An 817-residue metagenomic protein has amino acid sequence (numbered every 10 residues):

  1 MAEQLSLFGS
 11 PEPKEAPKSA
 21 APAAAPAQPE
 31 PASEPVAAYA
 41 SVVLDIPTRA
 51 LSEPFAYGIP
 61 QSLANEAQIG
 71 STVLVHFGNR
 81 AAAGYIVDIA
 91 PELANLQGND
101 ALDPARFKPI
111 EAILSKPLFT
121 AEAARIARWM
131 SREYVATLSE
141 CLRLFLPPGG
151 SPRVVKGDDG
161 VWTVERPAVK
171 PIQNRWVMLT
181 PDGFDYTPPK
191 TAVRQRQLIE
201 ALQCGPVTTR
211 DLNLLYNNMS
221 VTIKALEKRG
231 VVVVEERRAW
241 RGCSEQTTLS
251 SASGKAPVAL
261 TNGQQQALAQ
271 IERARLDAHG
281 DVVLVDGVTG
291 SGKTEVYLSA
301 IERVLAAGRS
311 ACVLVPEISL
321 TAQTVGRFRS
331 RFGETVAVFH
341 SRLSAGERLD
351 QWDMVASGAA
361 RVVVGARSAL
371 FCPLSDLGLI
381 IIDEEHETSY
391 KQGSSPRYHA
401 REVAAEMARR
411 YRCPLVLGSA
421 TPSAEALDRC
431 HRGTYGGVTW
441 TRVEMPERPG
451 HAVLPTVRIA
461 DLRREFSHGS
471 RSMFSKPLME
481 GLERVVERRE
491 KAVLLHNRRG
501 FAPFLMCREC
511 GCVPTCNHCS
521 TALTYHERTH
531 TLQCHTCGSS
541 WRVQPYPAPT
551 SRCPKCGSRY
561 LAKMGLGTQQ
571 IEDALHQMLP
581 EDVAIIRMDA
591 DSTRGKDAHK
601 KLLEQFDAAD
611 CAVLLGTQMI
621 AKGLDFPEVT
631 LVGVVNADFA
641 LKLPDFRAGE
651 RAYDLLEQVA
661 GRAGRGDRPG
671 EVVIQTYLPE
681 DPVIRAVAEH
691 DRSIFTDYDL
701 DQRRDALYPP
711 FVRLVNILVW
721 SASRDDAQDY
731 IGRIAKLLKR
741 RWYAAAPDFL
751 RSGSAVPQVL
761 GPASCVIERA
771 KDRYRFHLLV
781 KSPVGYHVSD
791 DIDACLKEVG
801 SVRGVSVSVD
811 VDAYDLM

Functional and structural regions predicted by a protein language model:
M1-S419, A426, R432-A452, E487 (+3 more regions): Accessory, non-ATPase domains that flank or precede helicase/AAA+ motor cores in DNA-metabolism machines
Y39, Q68-I69, V583, F606 (+1 more regions): A short, contiguous, amphipathic alpha-helix enriched in charged residues
S251-T261, Q265, A269, H279-Q728 (+5 more regions): Inter-lobe coupling/hinge segments of SF2-like helicase ATPases
F332, L579-E581, R741-S752, G800: Short helix-capping segments at alpha-helix termini
S693-I694, L700-D701, L738-K739, A744 (+2 more regions): Surface-exposed amphipathic alpha-helical segments in non-transmembrane regions that serve as interaction surfaces
D726-L760: Short amphipathic alpha-helix segments
A745, R751-V756, A770-Y774, Y786 (+1 more regions): Nucleotide-binding motor/catalytic cores of P-loop/tubulin-like NTPases across gene-expression machines
L750-S754, Q758-K771, S808-M817: Short proline/glycine- and acidic-rich turn/helix-capping motifs at secondary-structure junctions
